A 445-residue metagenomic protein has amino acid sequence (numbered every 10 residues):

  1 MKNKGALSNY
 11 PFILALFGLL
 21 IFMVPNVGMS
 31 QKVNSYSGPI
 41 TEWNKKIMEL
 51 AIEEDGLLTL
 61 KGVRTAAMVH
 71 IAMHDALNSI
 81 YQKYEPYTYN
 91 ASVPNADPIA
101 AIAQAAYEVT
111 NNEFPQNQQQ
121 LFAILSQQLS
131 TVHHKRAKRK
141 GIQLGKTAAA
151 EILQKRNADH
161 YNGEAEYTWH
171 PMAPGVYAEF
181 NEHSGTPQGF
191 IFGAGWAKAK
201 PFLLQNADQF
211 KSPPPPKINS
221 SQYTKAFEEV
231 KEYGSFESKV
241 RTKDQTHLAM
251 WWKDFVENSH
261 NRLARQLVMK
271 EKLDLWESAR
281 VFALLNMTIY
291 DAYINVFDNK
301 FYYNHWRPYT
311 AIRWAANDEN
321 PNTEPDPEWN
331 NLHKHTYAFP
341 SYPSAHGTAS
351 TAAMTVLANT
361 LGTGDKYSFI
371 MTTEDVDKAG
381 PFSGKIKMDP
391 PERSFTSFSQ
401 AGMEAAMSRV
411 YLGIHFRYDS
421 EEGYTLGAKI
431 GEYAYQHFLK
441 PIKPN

Functional and structural regions predicted by a protein language model:
M1-K32: Bacterial Sec-dependent N-terminal signal peptides
Q31-N445: Acidic/polar surface patches and capping/hinge elements
